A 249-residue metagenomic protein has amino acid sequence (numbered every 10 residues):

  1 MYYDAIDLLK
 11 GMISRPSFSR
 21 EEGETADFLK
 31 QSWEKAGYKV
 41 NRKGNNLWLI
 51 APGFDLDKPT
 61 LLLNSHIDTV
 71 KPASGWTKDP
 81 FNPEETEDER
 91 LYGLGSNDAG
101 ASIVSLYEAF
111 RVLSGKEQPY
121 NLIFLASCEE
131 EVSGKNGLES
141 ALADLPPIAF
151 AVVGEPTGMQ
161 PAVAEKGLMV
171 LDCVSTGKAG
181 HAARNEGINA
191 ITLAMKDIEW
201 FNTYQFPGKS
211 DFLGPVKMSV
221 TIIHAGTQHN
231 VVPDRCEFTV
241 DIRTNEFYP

Functional and structural regions predicted by a protein language model:
M1-P72, R235-T239: N-terminal helical capping/dimerization or prosegment-like subdomains of hydrolases acting on amide or phosphate bonds
D4, S105, L193: Charged catalytic carboxylate motif
G11, E108-G115, K196-T203: Short glycine/serine- and small hydrophobic-enriched flexible loop segments
V40-K43, K135, G154, M218-I223: Short gly/ser/thr-rich secondary-structure transition/capping motifs
K58-I123: Active-site metal-coordination/substrate-binding segment of hydrolases, especially metallo-dependent peptidases
K78, K166-L168, P233-R235: Short, solvent-exposed loop/turn segments at the edges of secondary structure
A99-V170, V174: Acidic/histidine-rich catalytic neighborhood of metal-dependent amide-processing enzymes
D172-P249: Metal-dependent amide/peptide-bond hydrolase catalytic core, centered on the "pita-bread" metallohydrolase fold
